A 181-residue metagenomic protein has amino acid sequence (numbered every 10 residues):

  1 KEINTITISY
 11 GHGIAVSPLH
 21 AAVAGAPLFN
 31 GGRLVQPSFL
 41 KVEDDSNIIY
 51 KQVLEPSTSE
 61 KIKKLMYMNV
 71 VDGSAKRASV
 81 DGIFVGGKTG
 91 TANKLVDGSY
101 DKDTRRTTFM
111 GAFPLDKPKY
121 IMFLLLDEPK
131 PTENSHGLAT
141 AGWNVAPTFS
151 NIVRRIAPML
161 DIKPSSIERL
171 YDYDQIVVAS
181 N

Functional and structural regions predicted by a protein language model:
K1-K51, S57, M66, V70-D161: Active-site beta-strand/loop architecture of penicillin-binding DD-peptidases
Q52-L54, V177-V178: Short alpha-helix boundary/capping motifs
I162-N181: Short, highly charged C-terminal tails/helix-capping segments
